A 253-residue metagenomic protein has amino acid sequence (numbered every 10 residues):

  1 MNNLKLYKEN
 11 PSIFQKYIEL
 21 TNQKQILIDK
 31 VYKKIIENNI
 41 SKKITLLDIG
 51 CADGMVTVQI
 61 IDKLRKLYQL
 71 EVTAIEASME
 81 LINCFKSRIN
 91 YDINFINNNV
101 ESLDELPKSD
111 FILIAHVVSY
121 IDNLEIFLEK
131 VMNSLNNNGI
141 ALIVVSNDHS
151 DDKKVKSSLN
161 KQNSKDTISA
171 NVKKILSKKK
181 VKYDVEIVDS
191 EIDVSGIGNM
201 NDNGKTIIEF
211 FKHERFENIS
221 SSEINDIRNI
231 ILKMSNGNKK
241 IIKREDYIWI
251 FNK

Functional and structural regions predicted by a protein language model:
M1-N38, M55, Q59: Conserved class I S-adenosyl-L-methionine
L47-D48, D53-S102: Class I SAM-dependent methyltransferase SAM/SAH-binding core
D104-I112: A short acidic, Gly/Pro-enriched loop at the edge of an enzyme's catalytic core that lines a small-molecule cofactor
F111-N123: A short SAM/SAH-binding and catalytic strip from SAM-dependent methyltransferases
E125-I140: A short glycine-rich, Lys/Arg-flanked "PGG" loop and its adjoining helix->strand segment in the class I
I140-T167: Conserved class I S-adenosyl-L-methionine
K165-K180: Short alpha-helix
D184-K253: Conserved Class I S-adenosyl-L-methionine
